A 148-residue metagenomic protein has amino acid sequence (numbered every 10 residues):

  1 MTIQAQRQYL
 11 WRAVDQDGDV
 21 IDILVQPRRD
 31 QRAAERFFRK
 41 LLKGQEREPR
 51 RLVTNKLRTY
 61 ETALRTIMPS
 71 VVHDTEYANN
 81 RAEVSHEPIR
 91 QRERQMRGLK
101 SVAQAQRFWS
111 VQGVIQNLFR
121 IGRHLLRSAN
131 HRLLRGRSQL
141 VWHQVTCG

Functional and structural regions predicted by a protein language model:
M1-E48, R81: RNase H-like nuclease fold core
A13, G18, F38, L52-N55 (+4 more regions): Mobile genetic element proteins and their domesticated derivatives, centered on retroelements and DNA transposons
Q26-R28, V53-N55, L99-A103: Conserved, non-catalytic sequence blocks in retroelement Pol enzymes and Pol-derived host proteins
P49-Y60, E76: Acidic/histidine-rich, metal-coordinating catalytic segments
E61-P69: Short, aromatic/basic amphipathic alpha-helical patches
M68-E76: Short hydrophobic/aromatic-enriched beta-strand-loop microsegments
T75-Q91, K100, A105: RNase H-like two-metal-ion nuclease catalytic core shared by retroviral integrases and related mobile-element nucleases
Q95, Q104-G148: C-terminal domain-tail junction helix/linker
